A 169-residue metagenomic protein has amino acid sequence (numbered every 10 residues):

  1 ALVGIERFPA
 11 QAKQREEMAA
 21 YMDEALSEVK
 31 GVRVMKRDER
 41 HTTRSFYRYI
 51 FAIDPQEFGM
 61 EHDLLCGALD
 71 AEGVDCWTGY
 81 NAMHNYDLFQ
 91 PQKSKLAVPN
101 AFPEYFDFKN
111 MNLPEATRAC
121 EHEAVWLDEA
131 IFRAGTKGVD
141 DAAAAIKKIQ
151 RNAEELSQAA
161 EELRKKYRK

Functional and structural regions predicted by a protein language model:
A1-K169: PLP-dependent aminotransferase class I/II
